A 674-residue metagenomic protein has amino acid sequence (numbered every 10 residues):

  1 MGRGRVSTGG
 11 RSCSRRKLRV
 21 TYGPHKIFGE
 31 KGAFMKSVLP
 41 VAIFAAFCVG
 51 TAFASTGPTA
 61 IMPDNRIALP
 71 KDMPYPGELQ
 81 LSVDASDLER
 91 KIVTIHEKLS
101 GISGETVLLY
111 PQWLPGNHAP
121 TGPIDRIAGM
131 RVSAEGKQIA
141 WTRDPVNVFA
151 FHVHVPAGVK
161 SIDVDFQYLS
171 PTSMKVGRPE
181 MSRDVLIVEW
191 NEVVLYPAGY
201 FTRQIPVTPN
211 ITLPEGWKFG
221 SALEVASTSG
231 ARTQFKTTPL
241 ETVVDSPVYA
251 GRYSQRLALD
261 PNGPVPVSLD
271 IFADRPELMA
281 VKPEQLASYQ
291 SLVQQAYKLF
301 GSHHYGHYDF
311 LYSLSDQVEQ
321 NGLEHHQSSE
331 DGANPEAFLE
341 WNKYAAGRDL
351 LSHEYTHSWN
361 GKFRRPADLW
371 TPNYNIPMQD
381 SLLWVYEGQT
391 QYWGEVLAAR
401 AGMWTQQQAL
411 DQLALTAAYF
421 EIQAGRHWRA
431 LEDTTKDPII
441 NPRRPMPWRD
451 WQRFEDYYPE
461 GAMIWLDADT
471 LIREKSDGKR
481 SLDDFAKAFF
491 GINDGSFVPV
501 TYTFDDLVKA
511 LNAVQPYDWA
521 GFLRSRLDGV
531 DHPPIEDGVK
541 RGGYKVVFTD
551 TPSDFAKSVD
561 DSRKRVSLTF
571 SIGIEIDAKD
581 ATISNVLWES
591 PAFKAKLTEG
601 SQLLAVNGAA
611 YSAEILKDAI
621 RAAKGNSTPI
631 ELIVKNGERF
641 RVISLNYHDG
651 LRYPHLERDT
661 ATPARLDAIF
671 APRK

Functional and structural regions predicted by a protein language model:
S37-F53: Gram-negative bacterial Sec-dependent N-terminal signal peptides
S55-L88: N-terminal, polar/Ser/Thr-rich
A85-S86, R90, G116-S182: A surface-exposed beta-strand-loop module
V93-I124, Y196-G199, R203-P214: Surface-exposed beta-strand/loop patches in extracellular or lumenal glycoproteins
E97, R256-L383, Q389, W393: Juxtacatalytic substrate-recognition/specificity segment
A119-G129, V193, Q204-G220, E224 (+6 more regions): Zn2+-dependent metallopeptidase catalytic core
D165-S254: Extended, low-hydrophobicity, Ser/Thr/Pro/Gly-biased non-transmembrane segments
G394-E395, W404-K674: C-terminal recognition in membrane/secretory proteostasis and scaffolding
